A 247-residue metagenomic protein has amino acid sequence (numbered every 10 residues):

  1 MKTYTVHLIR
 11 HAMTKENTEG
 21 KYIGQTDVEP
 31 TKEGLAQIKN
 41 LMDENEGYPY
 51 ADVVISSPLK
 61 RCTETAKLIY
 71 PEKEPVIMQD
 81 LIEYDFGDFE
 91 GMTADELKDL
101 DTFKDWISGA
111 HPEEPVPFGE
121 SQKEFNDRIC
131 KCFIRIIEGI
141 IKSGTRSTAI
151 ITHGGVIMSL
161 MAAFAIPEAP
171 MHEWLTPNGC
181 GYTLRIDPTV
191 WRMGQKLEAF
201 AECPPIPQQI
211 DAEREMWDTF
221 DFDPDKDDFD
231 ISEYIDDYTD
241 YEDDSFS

Functional and structural regions predicted by a protein language model:
M1-T5, Y84-E96, E138-R146, A162-S247: Acidic, low-complexity terminal tails and accessory targeting/binding regions of phosphate-metabolizing enzymes
Y4-K73, Q122: Active-site-proximal alpha-helix that buttresses catalytic centers in soluble enzyme cores
V6, D52, G144-T152: Generic beta-sheet signal
T14, V156-I157: Short active-site segment of divalent metal-dependent hydrolases/proteases that encodes the spacing between
K39-E46, N126, C130-I141, M161: Generic structural signal for well-ordered alpha-helical scaffold segments
S56-S57, D127, I151-T152: Short beta-strand scaffold positions
L68, S159-A163: Active-site signature of alpha/beta-hydrolase-fold catalytic machinery across serine- and Asp/Cys-nucleophile hydrolases
I69-C130, W217: Phosphate-handling substructures
